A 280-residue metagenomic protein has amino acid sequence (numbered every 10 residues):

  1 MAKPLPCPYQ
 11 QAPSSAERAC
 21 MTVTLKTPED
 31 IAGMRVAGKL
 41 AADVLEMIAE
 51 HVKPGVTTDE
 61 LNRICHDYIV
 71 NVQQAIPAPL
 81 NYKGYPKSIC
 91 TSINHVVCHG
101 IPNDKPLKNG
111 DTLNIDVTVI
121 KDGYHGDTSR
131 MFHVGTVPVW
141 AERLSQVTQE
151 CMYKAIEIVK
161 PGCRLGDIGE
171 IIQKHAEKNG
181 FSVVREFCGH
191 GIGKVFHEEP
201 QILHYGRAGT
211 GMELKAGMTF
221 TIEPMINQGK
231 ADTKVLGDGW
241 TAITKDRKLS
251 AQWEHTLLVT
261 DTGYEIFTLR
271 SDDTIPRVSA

Functional and structural regions predicted by a protein language model:
A2-A280: Active-site neighborhoods and metal-handling regions in enzymes and metal-associated proteins
